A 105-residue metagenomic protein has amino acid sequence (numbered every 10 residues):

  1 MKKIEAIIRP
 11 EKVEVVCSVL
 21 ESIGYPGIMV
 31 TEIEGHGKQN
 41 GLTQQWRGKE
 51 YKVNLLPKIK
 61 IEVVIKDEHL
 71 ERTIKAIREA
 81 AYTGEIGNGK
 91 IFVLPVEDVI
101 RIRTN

Functional and structural regions predicted by a protein language model:
M1-N105: Positively charged, small/polar-rich N-terminal and surface patches that mediate targeting and assembly and bind
